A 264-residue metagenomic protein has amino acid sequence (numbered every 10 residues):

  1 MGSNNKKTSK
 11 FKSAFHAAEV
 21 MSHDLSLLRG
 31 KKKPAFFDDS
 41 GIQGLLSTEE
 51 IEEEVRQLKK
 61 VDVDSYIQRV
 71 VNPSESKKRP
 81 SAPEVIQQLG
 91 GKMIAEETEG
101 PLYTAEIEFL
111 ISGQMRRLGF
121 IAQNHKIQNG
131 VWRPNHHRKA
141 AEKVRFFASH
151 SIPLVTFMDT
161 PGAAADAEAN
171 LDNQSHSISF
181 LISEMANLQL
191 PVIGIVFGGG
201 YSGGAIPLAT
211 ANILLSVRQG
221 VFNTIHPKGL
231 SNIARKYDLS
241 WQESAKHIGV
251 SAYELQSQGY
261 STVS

Functional and structural regions predicted by a protein language model:
M1-L118, A122-N129: Intrinsically disordered, low-complexity segments enriched in small/flexible residues
G2-D39, Q43, M158-S264: Conserved catalytic cores of soluble enzyme domains, especially glycine-rich substrate-binding beta-alpha loops
L25, R29, K59, E75-K78 (+7 more regions): Structural signal for hydrophobic packing residues in well-ordered secondary-structure cores of soluble enzyme domains
Y66, R133, H226: Residue-level signal for threonine
N72-S76, G130-R133, W241-A245, E254: Hydrophobic alpha-helical scaffolding
K77-E84, N135-R138, H176, F180 (+2 more regions): Conserved active-site and cofactor/substrate-binding residues in soluble primary-metabolism enzymes
E106-A186, V192-I195, S202: Cleft-lining beta-strand/loop regions that shape enzyme active-site pockets
